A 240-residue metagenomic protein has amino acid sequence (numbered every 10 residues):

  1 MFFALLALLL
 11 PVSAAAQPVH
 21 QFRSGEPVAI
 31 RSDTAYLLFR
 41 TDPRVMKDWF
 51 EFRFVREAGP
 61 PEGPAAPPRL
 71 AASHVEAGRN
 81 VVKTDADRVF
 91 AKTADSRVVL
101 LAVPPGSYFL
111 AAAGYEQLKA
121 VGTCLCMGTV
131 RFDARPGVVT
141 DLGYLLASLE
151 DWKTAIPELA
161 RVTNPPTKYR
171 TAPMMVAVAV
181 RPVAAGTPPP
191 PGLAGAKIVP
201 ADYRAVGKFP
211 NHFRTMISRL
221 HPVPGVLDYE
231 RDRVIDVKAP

Functional and structural regions predicted by a protein language model:
L9-S13: N-terminal signal peptide c-region/cleavage motif recognized by signal peptidases
A16-V82, Y115-P240: Primarily secretory-pathway and cell-envelope proteins
G78-A94: Short, acidic Ser/Thr/Gly-rich low-complexity loop/linker segments typical of extracellular and cell-surface proteins
R88-V89, V99, T129-D133: Beta-strand-rich interaction surfaces with strong enrichment in secreted/lumenal proteins
D95-A102: Short, surface-exposed beta-strand/beta-hairpin micro-motifs centered on an aromatic residue
V103-A111: A short tyrosine-centered beta-strand micro-motif
